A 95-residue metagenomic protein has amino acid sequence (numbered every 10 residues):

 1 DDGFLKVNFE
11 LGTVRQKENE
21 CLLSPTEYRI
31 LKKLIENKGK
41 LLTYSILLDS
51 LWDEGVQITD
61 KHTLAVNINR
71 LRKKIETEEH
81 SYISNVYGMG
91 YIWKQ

Functional and structural regions predicted by a protein language model:
D1-D2, L48-D49, A65-V66, Y82 (+1 more regions): Residue-level signal for alpha-helical context at structural boundaries
D1-K17, M89: Short boundary/linker motifs that mark transitions into or out of structured domains
K6, L22, H80-Q95: A short linear beta-strand->loop->alpha-helix hinge motif most characteristic of winged-helix/helix-turn-helix
T13, E18-P25, R29-N67, K73-E79: Positively charged, aromatic-enriched patches within helix-turn-helix-type DNA-binding elements, predominantly
